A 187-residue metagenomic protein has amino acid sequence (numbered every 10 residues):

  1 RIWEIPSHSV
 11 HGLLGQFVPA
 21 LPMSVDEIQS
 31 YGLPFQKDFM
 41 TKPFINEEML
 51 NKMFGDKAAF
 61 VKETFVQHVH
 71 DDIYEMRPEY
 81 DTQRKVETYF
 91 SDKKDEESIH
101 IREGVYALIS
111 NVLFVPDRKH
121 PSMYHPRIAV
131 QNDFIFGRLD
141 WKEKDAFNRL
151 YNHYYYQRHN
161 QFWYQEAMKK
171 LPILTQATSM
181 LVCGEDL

Functional and structural regions predicted by a protein language model:
R1-L187: Catalytic cores of glycan-processing enzymes that make or break glycosidic bonds
